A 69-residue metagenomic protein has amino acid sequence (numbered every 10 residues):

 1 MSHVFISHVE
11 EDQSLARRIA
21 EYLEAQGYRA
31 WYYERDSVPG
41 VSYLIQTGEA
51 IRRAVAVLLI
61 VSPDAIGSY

Functional and structural regions predicted by a protein language model:
M1-I60: Conserved N-terminal substructure of TIR/SEFIR domains
D36, P63-Y69: Conserved TIR/SEFIR loop-to-helix hotspot centered on a Trp-containing motif with a nearby acidic residue
